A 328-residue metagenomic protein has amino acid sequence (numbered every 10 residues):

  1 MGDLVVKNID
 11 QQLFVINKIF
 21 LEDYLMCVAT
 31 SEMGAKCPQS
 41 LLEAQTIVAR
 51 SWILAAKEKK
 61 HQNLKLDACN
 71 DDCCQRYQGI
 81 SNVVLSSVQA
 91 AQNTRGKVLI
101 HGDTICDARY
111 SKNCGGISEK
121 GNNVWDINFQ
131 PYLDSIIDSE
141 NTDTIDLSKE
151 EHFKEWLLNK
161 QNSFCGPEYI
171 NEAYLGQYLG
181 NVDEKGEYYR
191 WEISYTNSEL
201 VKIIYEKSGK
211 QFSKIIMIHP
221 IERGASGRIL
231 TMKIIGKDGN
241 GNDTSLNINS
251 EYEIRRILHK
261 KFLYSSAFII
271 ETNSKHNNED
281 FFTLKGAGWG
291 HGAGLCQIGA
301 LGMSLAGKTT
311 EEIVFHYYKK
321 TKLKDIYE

Functional and structural regions predicted by a protein language model:
M1-E328: Conserved, single-site charged/polar hotspot
